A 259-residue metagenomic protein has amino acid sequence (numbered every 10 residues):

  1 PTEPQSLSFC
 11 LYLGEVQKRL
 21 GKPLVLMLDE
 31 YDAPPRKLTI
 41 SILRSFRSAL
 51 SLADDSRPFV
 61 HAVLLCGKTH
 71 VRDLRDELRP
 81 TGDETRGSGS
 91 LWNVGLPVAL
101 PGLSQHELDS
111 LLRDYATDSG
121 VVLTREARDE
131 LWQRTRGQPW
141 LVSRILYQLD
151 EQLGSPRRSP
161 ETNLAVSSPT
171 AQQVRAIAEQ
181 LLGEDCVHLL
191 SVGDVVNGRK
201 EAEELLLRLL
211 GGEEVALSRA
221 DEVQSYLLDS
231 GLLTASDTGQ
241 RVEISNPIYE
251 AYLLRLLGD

Functional and structural regions predicted by a protein language model:
P1-G14: Short glycine-rich substrate-engagement loop in P-loop NTPases that contacts/grips substrate
T2-E3, R36-T39, T135, V242-N246: Conserved phosphate/pyrophosphate-binding and hydrolysis machinery centered on Walker-type P-loop NTPases, extending
S8-L11, S45, E126-A127, R219: Short, conserved clusters of charged catalytic residues that mark active-site and nucleotide-handling motifs
K18-K22: Glycine-rich phosphate-binding loop signature in dinucleotide/nucleotide-binding domains
P23-V25, A33-R134, Q148, Q152-L182: The catalytic "switch" region of P-loop NTPases
H106, R113-L232, S236, P247 (+1 more regions): Winged-helix-like regulatory helical subdomains adjacent to P-loop NTPase cores
T238-G258: Short, cationic-aromatic polyanion-contact patches
